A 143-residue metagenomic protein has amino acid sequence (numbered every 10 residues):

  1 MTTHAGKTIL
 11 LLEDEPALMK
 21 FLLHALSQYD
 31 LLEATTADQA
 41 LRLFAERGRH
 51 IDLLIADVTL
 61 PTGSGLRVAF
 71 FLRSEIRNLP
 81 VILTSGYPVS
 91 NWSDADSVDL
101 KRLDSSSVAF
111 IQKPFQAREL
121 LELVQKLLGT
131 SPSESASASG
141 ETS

Functional and structural regions predicted by a protein language model:
M1-L10, P16-K20, D38, A45 (+3 more regions): Non-catalytic signal-transmission and effector/linker regions of two-component phosphorelay proteins
P16-E33: Two-component/phosphorelay signaling modules centered on CheY-like receiver
E33-L53: Acidic, metal-coordinating helix/loop segments flanking the phosphotransfer/catalytic sites of two-component signaling
T36, S64-V68: Acidic catalytic/metal-coordinating carboxylates
A45-R49, L72-N78, S90, R102: Conserved phosphotransfer cores of two-component systems
D57, S85: Active-site residues of response regulator receiver
R67, Y87-Q112, R118, E122: Alpha4 helix (beta4-alpha4-beta5 surface) of REC/receiver domains from two-component response regulators
